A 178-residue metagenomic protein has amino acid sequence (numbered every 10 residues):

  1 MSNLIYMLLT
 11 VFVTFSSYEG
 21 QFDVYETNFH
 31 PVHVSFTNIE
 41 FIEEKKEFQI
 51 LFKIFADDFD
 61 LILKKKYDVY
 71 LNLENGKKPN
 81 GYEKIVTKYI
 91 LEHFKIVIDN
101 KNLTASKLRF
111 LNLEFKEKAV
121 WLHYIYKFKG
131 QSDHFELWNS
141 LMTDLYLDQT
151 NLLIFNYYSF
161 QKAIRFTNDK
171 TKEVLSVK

Functional and structural regions predicted by a protein language model:
S2-T10: Sec-dependent signal peptide recognition, specifically the positively charged N-region followed immediately by
N3, S17-Y18, V177: Compositionally biased regions
T10-Y18: Hydrophobic h-region of N-terminal signal peptides that target proteins for export in Gram-negative bacteria
F22-K178: N-terminal soluble domains immediately following signal/targeting peptides that reside in extracytoplasmic
